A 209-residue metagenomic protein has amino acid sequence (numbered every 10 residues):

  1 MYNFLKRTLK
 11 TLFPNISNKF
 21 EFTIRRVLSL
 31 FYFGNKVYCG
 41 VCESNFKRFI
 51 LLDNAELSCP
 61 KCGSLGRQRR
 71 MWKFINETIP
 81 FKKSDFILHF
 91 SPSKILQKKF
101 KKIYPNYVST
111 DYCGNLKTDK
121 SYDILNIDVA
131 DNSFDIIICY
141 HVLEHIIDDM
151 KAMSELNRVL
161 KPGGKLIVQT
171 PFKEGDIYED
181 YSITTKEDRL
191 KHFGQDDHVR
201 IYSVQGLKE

Functional and structural regions predicted by a protein language model:
Y2-A130: Conserved N-terminal segment of class I S-adenosyl-L-methionine
R7, I24-V37, I147-N157, K161-E209: S-adenosyl-L-methionine-dependent methyltransferase catalytic module, highlighting the catalytic core
H89, H141, H145, H198: Histidine-centered active-site/metal-ligand motif
F90, F134-I138: Hydrophobic beta-strand segment of the Class I
N126, E144, E174: Active-site micro-motifs of SAM-dependent methyltransferase domains
C139-V142, F172: Hydrophobic adenine-recognition pocket in adenosine-nucleotide-binding enzymes
